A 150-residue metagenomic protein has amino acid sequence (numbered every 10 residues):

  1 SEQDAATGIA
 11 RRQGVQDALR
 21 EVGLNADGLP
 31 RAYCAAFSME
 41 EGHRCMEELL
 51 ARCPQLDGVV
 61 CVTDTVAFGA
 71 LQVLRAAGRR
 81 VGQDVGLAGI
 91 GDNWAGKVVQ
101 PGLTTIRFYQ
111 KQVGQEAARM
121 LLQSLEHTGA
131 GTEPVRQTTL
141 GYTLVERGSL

Functional and structural regions predicted by a protein language model:
S1-L150: Bacterial carbohydrate/catabolite-sensing allosteric modules
